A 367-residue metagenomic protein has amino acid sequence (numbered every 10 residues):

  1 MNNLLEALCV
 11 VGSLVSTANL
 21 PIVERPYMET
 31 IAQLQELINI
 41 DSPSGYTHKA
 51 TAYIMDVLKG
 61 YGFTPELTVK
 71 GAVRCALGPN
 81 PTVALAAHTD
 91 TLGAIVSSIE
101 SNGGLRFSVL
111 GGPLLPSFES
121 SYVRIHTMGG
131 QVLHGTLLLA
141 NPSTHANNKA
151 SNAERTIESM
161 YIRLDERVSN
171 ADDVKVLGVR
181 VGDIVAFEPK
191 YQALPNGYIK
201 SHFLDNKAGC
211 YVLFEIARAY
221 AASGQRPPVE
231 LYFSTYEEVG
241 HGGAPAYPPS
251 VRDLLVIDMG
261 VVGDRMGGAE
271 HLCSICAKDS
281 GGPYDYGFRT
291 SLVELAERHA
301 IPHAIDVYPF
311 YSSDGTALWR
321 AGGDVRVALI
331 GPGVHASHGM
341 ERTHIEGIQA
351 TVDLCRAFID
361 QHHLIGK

Functional and structural regions predicted by a protein language model:
N3-K367: N-terminal hydrophobic/helix-forming segments and targeting peptides
